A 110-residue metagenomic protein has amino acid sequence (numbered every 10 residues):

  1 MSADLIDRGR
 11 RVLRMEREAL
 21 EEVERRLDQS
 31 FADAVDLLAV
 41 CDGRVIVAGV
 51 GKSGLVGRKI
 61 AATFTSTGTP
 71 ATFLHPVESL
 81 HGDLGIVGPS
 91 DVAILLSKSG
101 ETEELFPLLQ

Functional and structural regions predicted by a protein language model:
M1-G43: An N-terminal, well-structured beta->alpha segment
A39, G43-Q110: Glycine-rich phosphate-binding loops that contact phosphosugars or nucleotide phosphates
